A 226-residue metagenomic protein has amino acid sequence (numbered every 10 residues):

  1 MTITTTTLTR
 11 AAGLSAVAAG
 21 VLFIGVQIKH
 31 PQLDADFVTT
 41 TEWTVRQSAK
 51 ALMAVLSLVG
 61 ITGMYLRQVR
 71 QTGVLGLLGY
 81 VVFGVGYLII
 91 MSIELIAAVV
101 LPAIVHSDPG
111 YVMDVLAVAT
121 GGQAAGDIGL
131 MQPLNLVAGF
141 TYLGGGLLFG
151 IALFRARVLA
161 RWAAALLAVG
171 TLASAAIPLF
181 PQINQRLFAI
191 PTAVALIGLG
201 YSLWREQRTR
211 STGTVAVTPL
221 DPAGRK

Functional and structural regions predicted by a protein language model:
T2-K226: Hydrophobic, aromatic-enriched alpha-helical segments typical of multi-pass transmembrane helices
